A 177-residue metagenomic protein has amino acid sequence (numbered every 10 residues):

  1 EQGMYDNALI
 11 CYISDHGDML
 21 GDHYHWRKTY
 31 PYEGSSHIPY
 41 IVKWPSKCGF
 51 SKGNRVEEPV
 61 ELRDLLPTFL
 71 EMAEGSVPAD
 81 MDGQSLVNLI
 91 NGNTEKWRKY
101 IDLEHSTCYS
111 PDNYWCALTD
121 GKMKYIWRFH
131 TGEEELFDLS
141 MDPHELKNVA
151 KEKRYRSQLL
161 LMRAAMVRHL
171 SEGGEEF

Functional and structural regions predicted by a protein language model:
E1, G92-E95, K151: Secondary-structure boundary motif
E1-N54, E61: Histidine-centered active-site microenvironments of extracellular/periplasmic hydrolases and transferases
H16-D22, R63-L66, E71-E135, L139 (+2 more regions): C-terminal cap/loop subdomain of S1 sulfatases and analogous C-terminal strand-loop tails that border
M19, P31, Y40, R55 (+3 more regions): Conserved beta-strand positions that form and line the central face of beta-propeller blades
R27, G49-V60, M72-V77, L146-Y155: Active-site rim elements
P39, P45, M166-G174: A short, conserved beta-to-alpha structural element at the edge of catalytic cores that scaffolds binding
D142: Intrinsically disordered, low-complexity polar regions and short flexible loop motifs
